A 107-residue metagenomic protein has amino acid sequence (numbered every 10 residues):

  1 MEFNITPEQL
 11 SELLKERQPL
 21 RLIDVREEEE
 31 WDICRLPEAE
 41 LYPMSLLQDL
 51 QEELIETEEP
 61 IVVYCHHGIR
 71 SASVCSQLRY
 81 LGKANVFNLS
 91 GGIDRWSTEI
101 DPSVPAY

Functional and structural regions predicted by a protein language model:
M1-R21, E27-P60, I69-Y107: Rhodanese-like catalytic fold shared by cysteine-dependent sulfurtransferases and DSP/PTP-type phosphatases
Y64-C65: Short, surface-exposed ligand- or partner-binding patches at beta-edge/loop junctions that are enriched in aromatics
